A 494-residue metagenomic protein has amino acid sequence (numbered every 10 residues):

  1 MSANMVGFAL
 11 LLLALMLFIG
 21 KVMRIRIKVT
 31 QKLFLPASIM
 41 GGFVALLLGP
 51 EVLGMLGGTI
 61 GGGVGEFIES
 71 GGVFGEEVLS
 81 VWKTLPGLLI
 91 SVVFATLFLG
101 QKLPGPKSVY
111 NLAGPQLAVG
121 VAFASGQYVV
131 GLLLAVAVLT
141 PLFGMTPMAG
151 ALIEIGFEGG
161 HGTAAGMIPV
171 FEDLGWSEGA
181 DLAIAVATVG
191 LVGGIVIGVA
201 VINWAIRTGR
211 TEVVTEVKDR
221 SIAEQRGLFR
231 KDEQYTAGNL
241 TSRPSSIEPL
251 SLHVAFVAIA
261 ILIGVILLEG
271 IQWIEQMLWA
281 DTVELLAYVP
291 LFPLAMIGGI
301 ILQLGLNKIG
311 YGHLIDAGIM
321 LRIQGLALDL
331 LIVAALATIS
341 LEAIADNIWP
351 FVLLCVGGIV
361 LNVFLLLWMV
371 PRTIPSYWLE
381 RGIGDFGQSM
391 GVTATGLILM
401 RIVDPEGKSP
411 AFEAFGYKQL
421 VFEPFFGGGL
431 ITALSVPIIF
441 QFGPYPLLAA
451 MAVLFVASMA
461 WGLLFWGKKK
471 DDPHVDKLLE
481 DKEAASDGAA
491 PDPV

Functional and structural regions predicted by a protein language model:
M1-A3, L10, L17, I206-S251 (+3 more regions): Intrinsically disordered, low-complexity non-transmembrane regions of multi-pass membrane transporters
M1-V6, V29-F34, G71-P86, G179-V186 (+4 more regions): Interfacial loop-to-helix junctions that mark the boundaries of transmembrane helices in multi-pass membrane
S2-L15, V78-V93, G150-E154, L286-G298 (+3 more regions): Structural signature of hydrophobic alpha-helical transmembrane segments
L15-M16, F43-L48, L79-Y110, A295-L306 (+2 more regions): Hydrophobic transmembrane alpha-helices of secondary-active transporters and Na+-translocating membrane complexes
Q101-L132, A187, L252-V257, G318-R322 (+3 more regions): Entry/N-cap segments of selected transmembrane alpha helices and their immediately preceding amphipathic helices
A122, L134, L142-E178, L182 (+4 more regions): Alpha-helical membrane segments and immediately flanking helix-loop junctions that form or couple to the substrate/ion
V257-M369, T373: Transmembrane helical segments that form the transport core of multi-pass membrane transport proteins
L331-L341, F351-G467: C-terminal transmembrane helix pair
